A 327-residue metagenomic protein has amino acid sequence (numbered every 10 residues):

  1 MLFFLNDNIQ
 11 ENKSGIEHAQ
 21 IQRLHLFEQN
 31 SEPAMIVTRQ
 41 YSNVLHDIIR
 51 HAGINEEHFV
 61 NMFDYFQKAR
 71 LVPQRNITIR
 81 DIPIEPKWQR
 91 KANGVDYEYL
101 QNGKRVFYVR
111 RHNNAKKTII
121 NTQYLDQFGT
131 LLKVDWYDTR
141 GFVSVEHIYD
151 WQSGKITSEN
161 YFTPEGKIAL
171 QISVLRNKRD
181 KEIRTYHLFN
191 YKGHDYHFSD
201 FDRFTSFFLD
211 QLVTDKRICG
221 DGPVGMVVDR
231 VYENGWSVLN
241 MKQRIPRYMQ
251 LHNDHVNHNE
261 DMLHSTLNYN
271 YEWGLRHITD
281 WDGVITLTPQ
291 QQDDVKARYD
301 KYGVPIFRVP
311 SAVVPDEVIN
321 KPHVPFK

Functional and structural regions predicted by a protein language model:
M1-P83, T122, V143-E146, Q152-E159 (+1 more regions): N-terminal subdomain of nucleotide-sugar transferases
L209-E233: Short N-terminal targeting/anchoring amphipathic segment
Q211-C219, D254-H255, D261-V284: Membrane-proximal helix-turn-helix segments that form the acceptor-binding/catalytic region of lipid-linked
R217-D221, G235-Y248: Glycosyltransferases and closely related glycan-assembly transferases that use nucleotide-activated donors
R230, N240-N259: Active-site proximal beta-strand in glycosyltransferases
N253-H255, Q290-Q291, R308-I319: Short beta-strand->alpha-helix junction loop in the catalytic core of nucleotide-activated group-transfer enzymes
N259-M262, A312-F326: Acidic anion/phosphate-binding donor-loop and adjacent secondary structure in glycosyltransferase catalytic cores
N270-I306: A short, active-site helix/loop in glycosyltransferases that binds the activated sugar's phosphate group
